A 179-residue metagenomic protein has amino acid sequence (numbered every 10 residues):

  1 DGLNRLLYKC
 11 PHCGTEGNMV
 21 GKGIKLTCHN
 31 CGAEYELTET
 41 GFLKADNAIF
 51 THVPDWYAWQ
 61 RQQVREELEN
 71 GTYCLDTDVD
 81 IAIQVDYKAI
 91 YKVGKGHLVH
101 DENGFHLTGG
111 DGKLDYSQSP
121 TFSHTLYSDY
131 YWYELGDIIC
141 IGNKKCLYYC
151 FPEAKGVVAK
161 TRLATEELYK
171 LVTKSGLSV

Functional and structural regions predicted by a protein language model:
D1-Q84, L98-H100, T108-G110, L126-V179: Non-catalytic C-terminal accessory region of glycerolipid acyltransferases and related lyso-lipid remodeling enzymes
Y87-V93, H97: Non-catalytic terminal regions of proteins
K113-S119: Surface-exposed loop/turn elements that mediate protein-protein interactions on large endomembrane-trafficking
F122-H124: Cytosolic/stromal cytosol-facing helical appendages immediately following the last transmembrane segment
